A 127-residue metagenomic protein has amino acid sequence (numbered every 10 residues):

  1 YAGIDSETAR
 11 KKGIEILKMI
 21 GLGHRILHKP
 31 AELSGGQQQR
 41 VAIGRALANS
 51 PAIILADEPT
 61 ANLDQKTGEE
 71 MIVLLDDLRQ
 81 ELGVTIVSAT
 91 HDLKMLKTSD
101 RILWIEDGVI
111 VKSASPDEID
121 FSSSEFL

Functional and structural regions predicted by a protein language model:
D5, K18, I26-L27: Signature (C-motif/LSGGQ) region and adjacent switch/coupling loops of ABC-type ATPase nucleotide-binding domains
K29-L33, Q37-Q39: Conserved ABC ATPase signature
I43: Hydrophobic anchor residue at the start of the ABC signature
S50: Conserved catalytic motifs of ABC-family nucleotide-binding domains
I54-D57: Catalytic Walker B motif of ABC-type/P-loop ATPase nucleotide-binding domains
Q65-T67: Helix N-cap at the start of a conserved alpha-helix in ABC-type nucleotide-binding domains
V109-L127: Conserved beta-strand-loop-alpha-helix hinge in the C-terminal portion of ABC ATPase nucleotide-binding domains
